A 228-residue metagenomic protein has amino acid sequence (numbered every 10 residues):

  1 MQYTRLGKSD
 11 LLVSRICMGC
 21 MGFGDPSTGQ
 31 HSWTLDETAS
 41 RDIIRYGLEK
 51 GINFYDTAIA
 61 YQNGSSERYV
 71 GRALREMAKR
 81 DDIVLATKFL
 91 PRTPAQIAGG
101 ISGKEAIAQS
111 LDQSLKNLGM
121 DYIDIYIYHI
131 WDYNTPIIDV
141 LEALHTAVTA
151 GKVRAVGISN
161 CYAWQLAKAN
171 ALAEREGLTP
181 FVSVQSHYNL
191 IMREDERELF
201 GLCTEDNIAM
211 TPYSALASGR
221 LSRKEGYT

Functional and structural regions predicted by a protein language model:
M1-I83, A217: N-terminal binding-site loop/beta-alpha segment at the start of enzyme catalytic domains that lines or forms
L6, M18, S40, G47 (+10 more regions): Conserved, mostly hydrophobic/aromatic
M21-F23, A58-A60, K88-R92, Y128-W131 (+3 more regions): Active-site beta-loop-alpha junctions enriched in small/polar residues
G24-T38, T93-A108, H129-T135: Active-site mouth loops of central-metabolism enzymes
W33-G47, I101-L118, L166-A171: Short, acidic/polar
E49, A73-V84, L115-G119, V148 (+1 more regions): Acidic (Asp/Glu)-rich catalytic clusters
P94-I127, T149, I191-E194: Active-site gating/metal-coordination segments in enzymes
T135-T228: Beta/alpha (TIM)-barrel catalytic core signal, keyed to glycine-rich beta->alpha loops juxtaposed to Asp/Glu that bind
